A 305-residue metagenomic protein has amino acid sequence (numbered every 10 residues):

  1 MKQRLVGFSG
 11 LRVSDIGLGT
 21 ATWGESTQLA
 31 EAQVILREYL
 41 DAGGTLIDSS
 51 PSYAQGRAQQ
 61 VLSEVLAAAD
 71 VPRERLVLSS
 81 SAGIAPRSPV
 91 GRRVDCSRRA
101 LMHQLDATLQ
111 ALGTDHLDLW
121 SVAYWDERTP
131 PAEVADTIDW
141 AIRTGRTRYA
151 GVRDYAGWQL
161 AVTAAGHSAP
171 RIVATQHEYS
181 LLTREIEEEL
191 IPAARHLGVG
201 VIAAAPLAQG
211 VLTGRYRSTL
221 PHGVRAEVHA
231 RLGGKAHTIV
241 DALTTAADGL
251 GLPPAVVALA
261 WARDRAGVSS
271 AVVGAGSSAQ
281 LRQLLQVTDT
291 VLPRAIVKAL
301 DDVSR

Functional and structural regions predicted by a protein language model:
M1-L76: N-terminal binding-site loop/beta-alpha segment at the start of enzyme catalytic domains that lines or forms
G7-W23, S79-R93, H116, S121: N-terminal small/glycine-rich loop or linker at the start of catalytic domains across soluble metabolic enzymes
S14-L18, I47-S49, L76-S80, L117-V122 (+4 more regions): Hydrophobic faces of well-ordered beta-strands that scaffold small-molecule active sites in alpha/beta enzyme cores
T27, E31, R57, V61 (+4 more regions): Alpha-helix N-cap and loop-to-helix initiation/capping positions
T27-Y39, C96-L112, L160-A161: Short, acidic/polar
L109-R128: Active-site groove signature of glycoside hydrolases
E127-R305: Beta/alpha (TIM)-barrel catalytic core signal, keyed to glycine-rich beta->alpha loops juxtaposed to Asp/Glu that bind
